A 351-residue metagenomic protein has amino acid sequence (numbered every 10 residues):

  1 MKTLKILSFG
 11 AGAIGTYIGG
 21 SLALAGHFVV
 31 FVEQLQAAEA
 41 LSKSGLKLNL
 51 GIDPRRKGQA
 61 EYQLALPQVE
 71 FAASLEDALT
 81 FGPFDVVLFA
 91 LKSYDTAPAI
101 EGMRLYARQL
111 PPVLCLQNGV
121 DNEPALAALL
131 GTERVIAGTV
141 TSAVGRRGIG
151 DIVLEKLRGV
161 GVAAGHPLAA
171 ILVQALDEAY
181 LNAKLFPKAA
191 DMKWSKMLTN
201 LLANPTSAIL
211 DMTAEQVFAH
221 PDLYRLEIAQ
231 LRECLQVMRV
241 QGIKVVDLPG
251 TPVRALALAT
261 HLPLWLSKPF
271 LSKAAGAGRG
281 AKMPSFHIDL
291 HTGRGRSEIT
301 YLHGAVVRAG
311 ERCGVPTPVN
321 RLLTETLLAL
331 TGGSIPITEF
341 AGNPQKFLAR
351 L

Functional and structural regions predicted by a protein language model:
M1-E61: NAD(P)+-binding Rossmann beta1-loop-alpha1 motif at the extreme N-terminus of oxidoreductases
K2, R232-L351: NAD(P)-dependent Rossmann-like dehydrogenase/reductase catalytic/cofactor-binding core
L4-K5, D85, L157-R158: Nucleotide donor/acceptor-binding cores
I6, F28-V29, V113, V135 (+1 more regions): Hydrophobic anchor at the start of a short beta-strand that flanks the dinucleotide cofactor-binding loop
Q59-D151: Rossmann-like NAD(P)(H) cofactor-binding subdomain of soluble oxidoreductases
G82, N118-L202, S207, D211: Rossmann-fold dinucleotide-binding core
D211-L226: Active-site lid/adjacent beta-loop-alpha segment flanking the redox-cofactor pocket in flavoenzymes
